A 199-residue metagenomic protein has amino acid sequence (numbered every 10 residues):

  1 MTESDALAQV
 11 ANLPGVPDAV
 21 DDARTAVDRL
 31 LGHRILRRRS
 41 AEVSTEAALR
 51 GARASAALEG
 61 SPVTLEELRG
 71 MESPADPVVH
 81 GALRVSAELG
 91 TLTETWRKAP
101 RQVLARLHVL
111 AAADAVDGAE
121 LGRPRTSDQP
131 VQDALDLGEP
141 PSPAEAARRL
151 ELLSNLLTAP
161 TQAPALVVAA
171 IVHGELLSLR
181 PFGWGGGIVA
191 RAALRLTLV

Functional and structural regions predicted by a protein language model:
M1-V199: FIC/Doc superfamily catalytic core
